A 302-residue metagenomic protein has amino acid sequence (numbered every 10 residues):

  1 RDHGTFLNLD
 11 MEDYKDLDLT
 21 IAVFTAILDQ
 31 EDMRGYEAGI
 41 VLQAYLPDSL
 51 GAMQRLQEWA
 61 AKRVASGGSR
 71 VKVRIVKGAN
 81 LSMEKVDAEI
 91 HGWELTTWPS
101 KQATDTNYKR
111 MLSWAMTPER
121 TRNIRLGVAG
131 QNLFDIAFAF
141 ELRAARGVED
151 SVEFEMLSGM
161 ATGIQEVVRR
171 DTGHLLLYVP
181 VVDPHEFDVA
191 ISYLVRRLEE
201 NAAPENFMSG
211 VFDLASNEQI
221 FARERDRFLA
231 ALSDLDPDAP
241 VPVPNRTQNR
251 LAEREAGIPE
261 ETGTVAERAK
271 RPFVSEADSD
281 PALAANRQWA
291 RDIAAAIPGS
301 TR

Functional and structural regions predicted by a protein language model:
R1-T264: Positively charged, amphipathic and often flexible ligand-engagement surfaces
Y14, R287-A294: Short alpha-helical interface patches
Q30, T117-P118, S275, S279 (+2 more regions): Polar helix-capping/helix-linker motif
G263-A266, D280-A282: Low-complexity, Gly/Ser/Thr/Pro-rich intrinsically disordered linker/tail segments
T264, R271-V274: Extended boundary segments
I293-R302: Glycine-rich loop-to-alpha-helix module at the N-terminal edge of alpha/beta enzyme cores
